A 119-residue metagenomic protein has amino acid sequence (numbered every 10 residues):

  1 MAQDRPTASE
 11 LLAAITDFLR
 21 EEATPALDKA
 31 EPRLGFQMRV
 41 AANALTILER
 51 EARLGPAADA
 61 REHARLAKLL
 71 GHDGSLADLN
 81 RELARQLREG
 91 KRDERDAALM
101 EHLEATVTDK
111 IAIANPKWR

Functional and structural regions predicted by a protein language model:
M1-R33: Short terminal alpha-helical segments
D4, A8, A30-Q37, G55 (+2 more regions): Residue-level recognition of alpha-helical structural elements
T16, G35-L45, M100, E104: Generic structural concept
A23-L34, E49-P56, A60, K91 (+1 more regions): Long, hydrophobic, amphipathic alpha-helical segments used as structural scaffolds
A44-L87: Aromatic-anchored, charged helix-turn/loop surface patch used as a conserved interaction hotspot
A77-R119: Amphipathic alpha-helical binding modules
